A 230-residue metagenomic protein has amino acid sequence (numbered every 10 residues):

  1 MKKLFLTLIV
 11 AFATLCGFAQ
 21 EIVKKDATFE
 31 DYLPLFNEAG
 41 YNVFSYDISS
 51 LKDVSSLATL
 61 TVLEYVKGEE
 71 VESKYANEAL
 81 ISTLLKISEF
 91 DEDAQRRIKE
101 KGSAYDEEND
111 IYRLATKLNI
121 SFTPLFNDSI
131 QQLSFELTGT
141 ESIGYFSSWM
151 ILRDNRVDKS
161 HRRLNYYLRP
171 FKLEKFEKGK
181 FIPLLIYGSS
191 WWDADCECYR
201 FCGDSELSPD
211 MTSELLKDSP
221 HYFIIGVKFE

Functional and structural regions predicted by a protein language model:
M1-K24: Bacterial Sec-dependent N-terminal signal peptides
T7, L63, G226: Residues in well-ordered beta-strands of folded domains
F18-G40: Sec-dependent signal peptide cleavage junction
F36-V43, D53-S55, D218: Short, surface-exposed loop/turn motifs at beta-strand boundaries within globular domains
F44, L60, F223-I225: Hydrophobic residues positioned within well-ordered beta-strands of beta-sheet architectures
S45-S49: Short edge beta-strand/loop segments characteristic of extracellular beta-sandwich folds
K52-H161: Structured domain cores in non-transmembrane regions
N119-F229: Mature extracytoplasmic/lumenal regions of exported proteins
